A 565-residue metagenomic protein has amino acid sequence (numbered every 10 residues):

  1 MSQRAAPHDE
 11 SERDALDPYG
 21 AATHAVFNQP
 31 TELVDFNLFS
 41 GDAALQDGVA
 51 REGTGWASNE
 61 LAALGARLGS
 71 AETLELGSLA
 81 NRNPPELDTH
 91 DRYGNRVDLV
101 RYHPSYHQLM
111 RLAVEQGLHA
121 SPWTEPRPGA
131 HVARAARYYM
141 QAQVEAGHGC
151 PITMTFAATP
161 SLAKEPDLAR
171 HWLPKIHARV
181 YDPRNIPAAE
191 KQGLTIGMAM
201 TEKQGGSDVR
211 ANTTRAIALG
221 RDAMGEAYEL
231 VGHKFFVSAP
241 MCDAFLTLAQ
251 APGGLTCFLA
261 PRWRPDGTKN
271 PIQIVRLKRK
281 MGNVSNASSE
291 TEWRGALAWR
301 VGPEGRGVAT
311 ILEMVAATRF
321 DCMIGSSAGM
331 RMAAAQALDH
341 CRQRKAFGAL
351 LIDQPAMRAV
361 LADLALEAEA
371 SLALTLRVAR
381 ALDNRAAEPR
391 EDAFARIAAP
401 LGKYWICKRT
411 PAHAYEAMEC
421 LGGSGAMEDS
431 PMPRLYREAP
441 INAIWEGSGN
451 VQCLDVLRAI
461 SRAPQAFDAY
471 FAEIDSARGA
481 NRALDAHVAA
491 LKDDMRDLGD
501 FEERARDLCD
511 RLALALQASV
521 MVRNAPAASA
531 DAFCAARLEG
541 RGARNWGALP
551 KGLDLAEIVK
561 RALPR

Functional and structural regions predicted by a protein language model:
M1-R127, A146: Extended, charge-enriched "interface" segments that sit outside catalytic cores
R4, S11-A22, G41, G48-A66 (+5 more regions): Alpha-helix capping/hinge segments and adjacent helical runs
N95-P187, V237-A239, E438, W445 (+1 more regions): Internal helix-loop-helix
G225-P271: A short core secondary-structure module
D266, E290-T318, A335-I352, P464 (+1 more regions): A glycine-rich, basic-preceded beta-loop-alpha segment at the flavin cofactor/substrate interface of flavin-utilizing
T268-R294: Flexible, small-/acidic-enriched active-site or ligand-binding loops
E369-K403, M418-E419, K492-A505, C509: C-terminal helix-coil-helix/basic helical segment that borders enzyme active sites and/or dimer interfaces and provides
E473-R565: C-terminal amphipathic alpha-helical interaction region
